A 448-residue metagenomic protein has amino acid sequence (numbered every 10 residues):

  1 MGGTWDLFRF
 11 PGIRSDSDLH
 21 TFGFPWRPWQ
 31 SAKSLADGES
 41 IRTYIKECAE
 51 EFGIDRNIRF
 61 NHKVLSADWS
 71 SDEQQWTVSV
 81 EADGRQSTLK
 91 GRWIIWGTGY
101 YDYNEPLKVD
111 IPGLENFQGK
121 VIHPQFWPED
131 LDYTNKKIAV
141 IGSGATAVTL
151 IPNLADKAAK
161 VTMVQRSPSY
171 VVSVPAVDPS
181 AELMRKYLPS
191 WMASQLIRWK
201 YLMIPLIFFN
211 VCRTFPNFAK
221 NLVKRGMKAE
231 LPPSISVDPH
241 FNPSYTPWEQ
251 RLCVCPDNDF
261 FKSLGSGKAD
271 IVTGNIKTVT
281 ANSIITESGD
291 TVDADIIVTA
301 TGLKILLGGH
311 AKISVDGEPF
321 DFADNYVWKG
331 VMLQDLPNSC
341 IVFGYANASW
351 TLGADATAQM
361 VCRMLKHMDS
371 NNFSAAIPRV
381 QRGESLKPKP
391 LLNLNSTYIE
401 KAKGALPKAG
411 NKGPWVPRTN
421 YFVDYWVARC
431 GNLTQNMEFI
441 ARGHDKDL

Functional and structural regions predicted by a protein language model:
M1-I58, Q165-R166, E230-I235: Beta1-alpha1 glycine-rich phosphate/pyrophosphate-binding loop at the start of Rossmann-like nucleotide-binding domains
W29-E50, R59, I141, V211-K220 (+1 more regions): Short beta-strand to alpha-helix junction loop
S34-D102, L264, T278: Feature captures the FAD/FMN-dependent oxidoreductase FAD-binding
V64, T88-D102, I138-I141, V161 (+3 more regions): Short hydrophobic core segments
G97-S236, A269, V292, F343-N393: Rossmann-like dinucleotide-binding core of oxidoreductases
A229-D293: Alpha/beta-hydrolase fold catalytic core
I296, A300-M368: Glycine/threonine-rich phosphate-binding loop and adjacent beta-strand/alpha-helix elements that clamp
D355, Q359-L448: C-terminal active-site-capping segments
